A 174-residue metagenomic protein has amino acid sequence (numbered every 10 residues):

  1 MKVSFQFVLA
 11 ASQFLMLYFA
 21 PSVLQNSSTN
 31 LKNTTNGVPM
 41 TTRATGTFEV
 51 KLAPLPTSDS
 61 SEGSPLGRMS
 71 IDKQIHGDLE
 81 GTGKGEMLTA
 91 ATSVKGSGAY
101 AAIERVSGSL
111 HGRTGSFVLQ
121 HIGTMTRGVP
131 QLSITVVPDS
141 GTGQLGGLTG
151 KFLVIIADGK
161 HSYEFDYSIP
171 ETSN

Functional and structural regions predicted by a protein language model:
M1-V8: Bacterial N-terminal signal peptides that target proteins for export
F5, M16-N174: Targeting-peptide/extracellular-domain and disordered-appendage signature
S12-F14: Hydrophobic membrane-insertion alpha-helices, especially the h-region of bacterial N-terminal signal peptides
